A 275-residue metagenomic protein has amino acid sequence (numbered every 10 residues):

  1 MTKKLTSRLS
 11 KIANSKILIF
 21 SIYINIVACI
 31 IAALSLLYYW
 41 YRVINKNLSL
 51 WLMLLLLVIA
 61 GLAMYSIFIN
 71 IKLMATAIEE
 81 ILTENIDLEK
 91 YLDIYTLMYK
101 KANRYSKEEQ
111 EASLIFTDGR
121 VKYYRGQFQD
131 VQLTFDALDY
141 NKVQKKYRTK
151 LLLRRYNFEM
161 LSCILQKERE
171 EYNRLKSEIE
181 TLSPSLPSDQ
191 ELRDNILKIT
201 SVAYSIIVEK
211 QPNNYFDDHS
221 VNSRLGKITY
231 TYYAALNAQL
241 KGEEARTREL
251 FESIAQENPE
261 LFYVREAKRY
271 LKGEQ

Functional and structural regions predicted by a protein language model:
M1-L92, M98: N-terminal alpha-helical membrane-insertion module
A60-V143: N-terminal topogenic membrane-targeting module
F68, K72, Y105-E111, K146-L153 (+3 more regions): Residue signature of alpha-solenoid helical repeat architecture, marking inter-repeat boundaries and helix-start
T76-A77, Q110-R120, L151-L161, L192-Y204 (+2 more regions): "A position-specific structural signal for the A-helix of alpha-solenoid helical repeats
I81-I86, Y123, I164-K167, S205-I207 (+3 more regions): Hydrophobic/aromatic side-chain positions at a characteristic register within alpha-helices of tetratricopeptide repeats
K90-K100, F128-Y140, K167-P184, V208-S223 (+1 more regions): Alpha-helical repeat scaffolds
Q132-K142, K146-R169: A membrane-cytosol interface segment of integral membrane proteins
N213-Q275: Long, non-transmembrane cytosolic or organellar matrix-exposed soluble domains/tails of integral membrane proteins
